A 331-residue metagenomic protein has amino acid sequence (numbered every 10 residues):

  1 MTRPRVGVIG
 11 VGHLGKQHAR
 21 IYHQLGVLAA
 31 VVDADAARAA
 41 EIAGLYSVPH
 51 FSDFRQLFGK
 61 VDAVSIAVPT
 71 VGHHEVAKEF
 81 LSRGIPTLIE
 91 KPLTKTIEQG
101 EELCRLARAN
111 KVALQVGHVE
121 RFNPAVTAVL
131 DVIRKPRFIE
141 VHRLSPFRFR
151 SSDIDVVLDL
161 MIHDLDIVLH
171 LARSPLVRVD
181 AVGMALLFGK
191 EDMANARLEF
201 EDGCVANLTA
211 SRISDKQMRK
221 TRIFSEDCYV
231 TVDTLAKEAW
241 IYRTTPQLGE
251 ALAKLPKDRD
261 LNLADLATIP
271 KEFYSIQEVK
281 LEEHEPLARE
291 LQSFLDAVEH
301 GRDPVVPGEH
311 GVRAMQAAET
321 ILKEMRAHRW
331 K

Functional and structural regions predicted by a protein language model:
M1-Y46, V168: N-terminal Rossmann-like dinucleotide-binding module
L28, V48, R83-I85, N110-A113 (+1 more regions): A short helix->loop->beta-strand "cap" motif at the edges of active sites that frequently abuts
Y46-C104: Beta-loop-alpha module in the N-terminal Rossmann-like domain of NAD(P)-dependent dehydrogenases, especially those
S52, I89, L114-V116, E140 (+1 more regions): Hydrophobic residues in well-ordered beta-strands that form the structural core
A63-I66, V279-L281, A288-K331: C-terminal helix-rich "cap/oligomerization" subdomain common to oxidoreductases
T94-S151: A contiguous active-site-proximal alpha/beta segment in oxidoreductase catalytic domains
G117-P124, F147-R178, E191-D192, G311: Mid-domain beta-loop-alpha active-site segment that forms a flexible, acidic cofactor/metal-binding surface
L165-T244, L248, K280-G301, L322: Contiguous beta-strand/loop segments that form the cofactor/metal-binding neighborhood of enzyme cores
